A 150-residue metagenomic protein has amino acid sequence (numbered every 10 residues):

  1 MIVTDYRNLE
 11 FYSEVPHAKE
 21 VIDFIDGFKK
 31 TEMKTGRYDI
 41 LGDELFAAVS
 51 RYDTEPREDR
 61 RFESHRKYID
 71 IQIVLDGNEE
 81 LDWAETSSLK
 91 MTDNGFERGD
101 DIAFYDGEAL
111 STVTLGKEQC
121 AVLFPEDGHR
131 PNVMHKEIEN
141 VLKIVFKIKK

Functional and structural regions predicted by a protein language model:
M1-A48, R61-S64: A short, N-terminal "cap"/entry segment at the start of jelly-roll beta-barrel domains of the cupin/DSBH fold
G42, D59-I69, S88-T92, E108 (+1 more regions): A short beta-loop-beta micro-motif enriched in histidine and acidic residues
E44, Y68, N78-E80, Q119 (+1 more regions): Structural motif
S50-H65, E97-A109, G128-R130: Short acidic (Asp/Glu) patches
K67-I69, I73-E79, W83, S87-L89 (+1 more regions): Glycine- and acidic-residue-biased ligand/ion/polar-headgroup-sensing regions
V113-N132: Conserved metal-binding segment of the jelly-roll/cupin
C120-V122, I138-K150: A short hydrophobic beta-strand segment most commonly corresponding to one strand of the jelly-roll/cupin
V133-E137: Short proline/glycine-enriched turn/loop segments at secondary-structure junctions
